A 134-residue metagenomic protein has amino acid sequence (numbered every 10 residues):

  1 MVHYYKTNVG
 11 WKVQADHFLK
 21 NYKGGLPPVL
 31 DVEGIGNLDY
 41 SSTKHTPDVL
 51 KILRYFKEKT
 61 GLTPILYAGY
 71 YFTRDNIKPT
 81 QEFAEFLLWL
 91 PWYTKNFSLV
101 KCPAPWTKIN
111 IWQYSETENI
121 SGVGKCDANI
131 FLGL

Functional and structural regions predicted by a protein language model:
M1-L62: Substrate-binding cleft of extracellular glycoside hydrolase catalytic domains
V2-Y5, F18, Y67, Y93 (+1 more regions): Aromatic side chains
Y5-K6, G61-D75, I111: Aromatic-lined carbohydrate-recognition surfaces of secreted/lumenal glycan-active proteins
N8-K12, G36-S42, T73-P79, S98-K101 (+1 more regions): Extracytoplasmic/secreted cell-surface and envelope-processing proteins
P27-I35, I65-Y70, L88-W92: Catalytic beta/alpha-barrel core
D48-V49, R74-F86: Conserved N-terminal glycine/acidic-rich loop preference
G69-Y70, K78-P79, D127: Alpha-helix initiation/capping motif
Q81-L134: Functionally critical loop-and-helix segments that line ligand-binding/catalytic clefts of soluble enzyme domains
